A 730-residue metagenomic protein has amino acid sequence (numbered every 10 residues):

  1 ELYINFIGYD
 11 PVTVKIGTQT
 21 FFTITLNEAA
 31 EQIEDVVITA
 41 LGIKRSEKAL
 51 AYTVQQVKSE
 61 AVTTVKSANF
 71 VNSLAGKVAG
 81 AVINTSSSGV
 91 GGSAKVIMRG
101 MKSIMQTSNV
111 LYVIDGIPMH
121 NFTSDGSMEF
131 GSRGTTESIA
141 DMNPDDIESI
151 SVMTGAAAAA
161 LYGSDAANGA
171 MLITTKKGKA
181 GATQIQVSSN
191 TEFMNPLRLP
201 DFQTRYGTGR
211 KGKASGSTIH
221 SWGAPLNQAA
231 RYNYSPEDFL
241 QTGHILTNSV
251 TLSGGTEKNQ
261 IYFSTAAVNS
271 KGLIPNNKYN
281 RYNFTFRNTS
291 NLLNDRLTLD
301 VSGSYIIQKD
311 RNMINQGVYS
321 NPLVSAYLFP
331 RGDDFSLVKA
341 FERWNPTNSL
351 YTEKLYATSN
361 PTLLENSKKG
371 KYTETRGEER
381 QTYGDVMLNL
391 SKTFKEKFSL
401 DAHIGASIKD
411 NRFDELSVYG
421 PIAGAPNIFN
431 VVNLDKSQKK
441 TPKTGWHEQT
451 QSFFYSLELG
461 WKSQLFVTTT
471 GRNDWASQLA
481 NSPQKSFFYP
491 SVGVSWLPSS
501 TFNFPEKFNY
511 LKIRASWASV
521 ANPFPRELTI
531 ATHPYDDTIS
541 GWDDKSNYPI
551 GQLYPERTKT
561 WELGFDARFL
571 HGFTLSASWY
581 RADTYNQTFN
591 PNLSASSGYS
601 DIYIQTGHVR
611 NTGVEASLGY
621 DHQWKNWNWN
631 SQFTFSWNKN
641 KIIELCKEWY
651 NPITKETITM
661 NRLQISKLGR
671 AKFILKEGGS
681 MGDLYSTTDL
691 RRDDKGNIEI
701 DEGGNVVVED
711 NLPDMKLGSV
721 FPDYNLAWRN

Functional and structural regions predicted by a protein language model:
E1-F286, N291-L292, L297-D300, I306 (+2 more regions): Short, small/polar-rich motifs associated with maturation and membrane association, primarily at protein termini
V37, Q56, V82, I97 (+14 more regions): Structured core elements
A61, N269-K271, W475-L479, H622 (+1 more regions): A generic structural motif
S87-S88, K102-I104, I139-M142, Y162-G163 (+6 more regions): Replace "in large, NTP-powered and nucleic-acid-processing enzymes" with "in large, NTP-powered factors and other
N109, W222-L226, G243-L246, R281 (+6 more regions): Extracellular/periplasmic, surface-exposed regions of secreted and cell-surface proteins
Q186-A229, S417, I604, Q623-V720: Conserved small-residue
T251, N630, S719-R729: Conserved C-terminal beta-signal and adjacent last beta-strands/turns of outer-membrane beta-barrel proteins
R331-F341: Core domains of carbohydrate- and sulfate-ester-processing enzymes
